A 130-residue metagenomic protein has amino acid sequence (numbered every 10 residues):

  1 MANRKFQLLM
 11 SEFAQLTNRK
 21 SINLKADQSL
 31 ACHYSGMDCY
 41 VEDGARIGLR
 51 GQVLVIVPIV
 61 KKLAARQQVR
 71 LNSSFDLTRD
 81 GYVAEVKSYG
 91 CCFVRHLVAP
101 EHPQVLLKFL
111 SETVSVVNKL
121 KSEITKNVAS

Functional and structural regions predicted by a protein language model:
M1-Y40, D76-V86: Charge-rich, low-complexity N-terminal segments
A2-K5, L9, L63-Q67, V105-E112 (+1 more regions): Short amphipathic alpha-helical segments
Q7-A14, V69-N72, K121, T125: Generic detector of well-ordered alpha-helical segments enriched in charged/polar residues, highlighting helical
A31-V55: Short, well-structured hydrophobic secondary-structure segments
D38, I47, K61, A99-E101: Residues that cap or initiate secondary-structure elements
R50-H96: Short, internal acidic amphipathic alpha-helical interface segments that mediate docking to partner proteins
A84-S130: Well-ordered alpha/beta subsegment
